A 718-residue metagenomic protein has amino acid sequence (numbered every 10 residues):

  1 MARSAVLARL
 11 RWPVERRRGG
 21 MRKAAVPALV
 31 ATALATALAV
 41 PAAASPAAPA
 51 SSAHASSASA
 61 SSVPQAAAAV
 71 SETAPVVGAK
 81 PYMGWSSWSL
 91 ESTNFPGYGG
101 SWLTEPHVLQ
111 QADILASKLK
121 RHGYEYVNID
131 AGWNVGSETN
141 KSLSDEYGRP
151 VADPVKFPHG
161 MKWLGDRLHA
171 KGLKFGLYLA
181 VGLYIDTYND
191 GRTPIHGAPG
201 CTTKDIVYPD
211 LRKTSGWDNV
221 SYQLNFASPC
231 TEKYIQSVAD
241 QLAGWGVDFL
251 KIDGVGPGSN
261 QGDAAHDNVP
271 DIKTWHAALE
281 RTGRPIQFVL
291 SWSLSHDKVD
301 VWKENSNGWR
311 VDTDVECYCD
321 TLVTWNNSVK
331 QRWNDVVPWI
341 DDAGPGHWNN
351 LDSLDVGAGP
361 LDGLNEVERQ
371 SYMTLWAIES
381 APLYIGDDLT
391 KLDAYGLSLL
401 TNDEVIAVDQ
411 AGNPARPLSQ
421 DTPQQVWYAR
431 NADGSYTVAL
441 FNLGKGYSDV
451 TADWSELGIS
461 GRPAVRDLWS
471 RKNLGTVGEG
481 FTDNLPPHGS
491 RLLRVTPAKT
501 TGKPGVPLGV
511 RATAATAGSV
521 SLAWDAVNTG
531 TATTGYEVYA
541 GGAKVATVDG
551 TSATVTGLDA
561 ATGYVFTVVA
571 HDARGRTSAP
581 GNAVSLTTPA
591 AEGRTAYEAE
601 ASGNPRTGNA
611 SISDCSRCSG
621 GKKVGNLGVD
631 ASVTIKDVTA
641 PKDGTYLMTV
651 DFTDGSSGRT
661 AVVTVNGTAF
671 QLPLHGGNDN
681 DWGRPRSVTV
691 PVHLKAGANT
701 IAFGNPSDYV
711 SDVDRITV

Functional and structural regions predicted by a protein language model:
L90-T93, Q111, L115-R167, K171-Q261: Aromatic-lined carbohydrate-binding/catalytic grooves of carbohydrate-active enzymes
V207, L211-R212, N225-A227, P285-D388: Glycan-recognition surfaces
Q370, W376-E379, Y384-G386, Q420-I459 (+4 more regions): Carbohydrate-binding surface patches
S380-G444, N473, S613, S619-G621 (+1 more regions): Glycan-recognition and catalytic regions of carbohydrate-active enzymes
I459, P497, T587-V718: Extracytoplasmic
V477-G502, I701: C-terminal beta-strand-rich structural cap/linker in extracellular carbohydrate-active enzymes
A498-T531, A560, T577-A590: Pro/Thr/Ser/Gly-rich low-complexity, intrinsically disordered linker/stalk tracts
V555-R574: Beta-strand-rich modules
